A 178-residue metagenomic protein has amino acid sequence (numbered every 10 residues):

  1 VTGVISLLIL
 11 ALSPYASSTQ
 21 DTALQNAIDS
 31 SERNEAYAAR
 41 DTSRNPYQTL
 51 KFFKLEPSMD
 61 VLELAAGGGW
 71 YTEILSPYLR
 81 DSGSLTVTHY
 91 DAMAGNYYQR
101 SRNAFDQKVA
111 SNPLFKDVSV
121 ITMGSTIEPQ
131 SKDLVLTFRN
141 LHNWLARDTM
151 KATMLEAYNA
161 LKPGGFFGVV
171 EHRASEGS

Functional and structural regions predicted by a protein language model:
A23-F52, E56: Class I SAM-dependent methyltransferase Rossmann-like catalytic core, especially the SAM/SAH-binding loop
P57-G67: Conserved class I S-adenosyl-L-methionine
G69-E73: Glycine-rich SAM-binding Motif I of class I
L79-R80, W144-A146, L161-P163: Helix-to-beta-strand junctions that scaffold the AdoMet/dcAdoMet cofactor pocket in Class I SAM-dependent enzymes
T86, G164-H172: Conserved beta-strand signature within the Rossmann-like core of class I S-adenosyl-L-methionine
T126-V135: A short acidic, Gly/Pro-enriched loop at the edge of an enzyme's catalytic core that lines a small-molecule cofactor
L136-N140: A conserved beta-strand element that flanks and buttresses the S-adenosyl-L-methionine
M150-P163: A short glycine-rich, Lys/Arg-flanked "PGG" loop and its adjoining helix->strand segment in the class I
